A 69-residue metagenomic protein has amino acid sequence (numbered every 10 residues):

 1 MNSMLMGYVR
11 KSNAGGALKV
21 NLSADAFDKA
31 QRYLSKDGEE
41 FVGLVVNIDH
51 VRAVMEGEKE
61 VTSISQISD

Functional and structural regions predicted by a protein language model:
M1-D69: Single-stranded nucleic acid-binding surfaces, predominantly the OB-fold ssDNA-binding core
